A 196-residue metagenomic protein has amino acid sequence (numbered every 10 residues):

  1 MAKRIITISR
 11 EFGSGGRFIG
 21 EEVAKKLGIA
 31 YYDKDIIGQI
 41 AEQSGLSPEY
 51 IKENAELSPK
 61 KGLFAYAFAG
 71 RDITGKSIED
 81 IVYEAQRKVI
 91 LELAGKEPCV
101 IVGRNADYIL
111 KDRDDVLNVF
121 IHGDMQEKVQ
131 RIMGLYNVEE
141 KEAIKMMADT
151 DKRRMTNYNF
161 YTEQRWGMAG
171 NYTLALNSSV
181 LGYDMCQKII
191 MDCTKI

Functional and structural regions predicted by a protein language model:
A2-E11, E97: Pre-Walker A (Motif I) flank of P-loop NTPase domains
I8-E21: Glycine-rich phosphate-binding P-loop
A30-A41: Short beta-strand-centered segment that lines the nucleotide-binding/catalytic pocket of NTP-utilizing
A41-P98: ATP-dependent small-molecule kinase phosphotransfer cores that center on conserved nucleotide phosphate-binding segments
P59-Y66, E139-D184: Small-molecule kinase domains that catalyze NTP-dependent phosphoryl transfer to phosphate-bearing small molecules
R87, Y183-M191: Short, amphipathic alpha-helical "lid/cap" segments that border enzyme active or binding sites
L93, I109-D112: RNA pseudouridine synthases
D112-G134, E140-A148: Conserved phosphate-donor/acceptor-positioning beta-strand/loop module used by diverse small-molecule
